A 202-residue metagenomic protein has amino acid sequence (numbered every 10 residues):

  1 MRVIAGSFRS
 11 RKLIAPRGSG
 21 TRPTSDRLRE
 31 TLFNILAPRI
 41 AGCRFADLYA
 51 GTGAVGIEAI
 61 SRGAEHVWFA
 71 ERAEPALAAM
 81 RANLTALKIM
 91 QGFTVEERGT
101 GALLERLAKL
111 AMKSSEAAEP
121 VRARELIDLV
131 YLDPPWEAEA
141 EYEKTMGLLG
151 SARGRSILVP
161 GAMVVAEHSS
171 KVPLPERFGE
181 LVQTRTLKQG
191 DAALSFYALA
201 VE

Functional and structural regions predicted by a protein language model:
M1-E202: Class I S-adenosyl-L-methionine-dependent methyltransferase catalytic core
